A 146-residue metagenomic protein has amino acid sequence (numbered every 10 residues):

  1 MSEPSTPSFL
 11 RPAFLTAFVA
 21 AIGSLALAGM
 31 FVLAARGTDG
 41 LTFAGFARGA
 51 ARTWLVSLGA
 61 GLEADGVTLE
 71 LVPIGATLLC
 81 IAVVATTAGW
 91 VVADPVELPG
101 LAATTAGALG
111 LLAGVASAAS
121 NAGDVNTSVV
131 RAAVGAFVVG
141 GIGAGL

Functional and structural regions predicted by a protein language model:
S2-A13, V83-L101, V138-L146: Cytoplasmic membrane-interface segments at the C-terminal ends of transmembrane helices
S2-V83, A119-N121: Long, glycine/tryptophan/cysteine-rich extracytoplasmic
A20, S24-L33, I81-T86, L109-G114 (+2 more regions): Transmembrane alpha-helical segments of multi-pass membrane transport proteins and ion-pumping complexes
A76-C80, V92, T104: Short secondary-structure transition/capping motifs
V96-L146: Membrane-interface helix-loop-helix junctions at boundaries between adjacent transmembrane segments
